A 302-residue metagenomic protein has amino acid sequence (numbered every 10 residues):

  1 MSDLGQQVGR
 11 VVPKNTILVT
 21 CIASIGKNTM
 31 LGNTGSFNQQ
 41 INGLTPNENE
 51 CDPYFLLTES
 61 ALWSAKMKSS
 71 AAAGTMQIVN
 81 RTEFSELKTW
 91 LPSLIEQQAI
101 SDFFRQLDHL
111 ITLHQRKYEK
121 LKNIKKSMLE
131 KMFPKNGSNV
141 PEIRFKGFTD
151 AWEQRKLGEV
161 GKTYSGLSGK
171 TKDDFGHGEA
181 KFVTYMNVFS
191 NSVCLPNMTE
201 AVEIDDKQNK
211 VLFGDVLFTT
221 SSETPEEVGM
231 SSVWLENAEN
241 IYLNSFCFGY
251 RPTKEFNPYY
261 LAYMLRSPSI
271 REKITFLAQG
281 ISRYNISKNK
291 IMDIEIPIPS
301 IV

Functional and structural regions predicted by a protein language model:
M1-A61, T184-Y185, A201-P268, G280: A short beta-sheet element
M1-D3, T171-V202: DNA target-recognition patches
C21, G35-N42, A73-I95, S168-T171 (+3 more regions): A short glycine-rich beta-alpha junction/loop motif
K66: Catalytic core of tubulin tyrosine ligase-like
L87, F104-D108, L121-I124, F145 (+1 more regions): Long, compositionally biased tandem-repeat segments
Q98-L110, H114-K117, E153-R155: Extracellular/lumenal glycan-associated surfaces
L129, N136-R144: Charged, alpha-helix-forming regions
R144-L167: Non-catalytic DNA-recognition/assembly elements of restriction-modification systems
